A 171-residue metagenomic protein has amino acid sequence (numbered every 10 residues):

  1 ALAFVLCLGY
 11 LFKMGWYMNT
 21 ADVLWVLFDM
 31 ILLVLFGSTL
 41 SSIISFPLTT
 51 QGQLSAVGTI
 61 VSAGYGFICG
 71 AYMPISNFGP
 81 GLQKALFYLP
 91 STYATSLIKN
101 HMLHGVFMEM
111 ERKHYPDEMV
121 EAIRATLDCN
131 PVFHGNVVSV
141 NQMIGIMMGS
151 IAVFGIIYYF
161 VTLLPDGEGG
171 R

Functional and structural regions predicted by a protein language model:
A1-Y65: Alpha-helical transmembrane segments and their short interhelical loops
F4-G9, G66-M73, Y158-T162: Structural signal for membrane-spanning alpha-helices in multi-pass inner-membrane proteins, emphasizing helix cores
C7, L11-W16, L48-G52, S76-N77 (+2 more regions): Membrane-interfacial segments
L27-L32, L82-A85, M148: Hydrophobic alpha-helical transmembrane segments of multi-pass membrane proteins
F28, Q53-A56, F87, N141 (+1 more regions): Internal alpha-helical transmembrane segments of multi-pass membrane proteins, especially GPCRs
T49-V106: Transmembrane helix segments
V106-R112: Inter-domain helical "communication" segments and dimerization helices that couple sensory or membrane-embedded modules
K113, E118-R171: Junction motif at the cytosolic side of a transmembrane helix
